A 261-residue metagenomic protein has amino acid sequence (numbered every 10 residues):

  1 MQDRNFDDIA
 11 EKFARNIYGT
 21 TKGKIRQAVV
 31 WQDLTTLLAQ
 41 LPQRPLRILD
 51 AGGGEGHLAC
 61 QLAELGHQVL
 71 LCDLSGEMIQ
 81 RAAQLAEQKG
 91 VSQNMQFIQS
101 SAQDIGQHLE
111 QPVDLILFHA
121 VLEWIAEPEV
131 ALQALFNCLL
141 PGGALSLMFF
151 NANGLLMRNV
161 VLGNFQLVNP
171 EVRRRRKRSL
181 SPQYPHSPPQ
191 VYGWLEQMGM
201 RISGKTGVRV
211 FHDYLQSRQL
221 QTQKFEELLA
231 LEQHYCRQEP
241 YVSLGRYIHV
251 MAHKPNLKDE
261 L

Functional and structural regions predicted by a protein language model:
M1-Q43, H57, Q61, K89: Conserved class I S-adenosyl-L-methionine
R44-G52: Conserved class I S-adenosyl-L-methionine
H57-D104: Class I SAM-dependent methyltransferase SAM/SAH-binding core
L117: A conserved beta-strand element that flanks and buttresses the S-adenosyl-L-methionine
E129-A144: A short glycine-rich, Lys/Arg-flanked "PGG" loop and its adjoining helix->strand segment in the class I
A144-E171: Conserved class I S-adenosyl-L-methionine
P182-G199, K205: Short alpha-helix
G204-L261: A C-terminal cap/extension of S-adenosyl-L-methionine-dependent methyltransferases that defines the acceptor-substrate
